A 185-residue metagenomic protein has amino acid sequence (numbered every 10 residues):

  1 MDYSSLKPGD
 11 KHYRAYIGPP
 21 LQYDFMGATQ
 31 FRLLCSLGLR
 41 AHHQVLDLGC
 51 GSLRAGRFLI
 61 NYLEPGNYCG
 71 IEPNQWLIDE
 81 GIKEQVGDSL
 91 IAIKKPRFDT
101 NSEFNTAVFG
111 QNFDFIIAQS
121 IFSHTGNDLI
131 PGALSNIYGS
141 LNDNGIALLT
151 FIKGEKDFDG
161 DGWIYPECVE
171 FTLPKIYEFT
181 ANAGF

Functional and structural regions predicted by a protein language model:
M1-L37, S52-V108, T125-G132, N136 (+1 more regions): Class I (Rossmann-like) S-adenosyl-L-methionine-dependent methyltransferase catalytic domain, capturing the SAM-binding
H42-G51: Conserved class I S-adenosyl-L-methionine
Q44, N144-I146: Short glycine-centered segments of the SAM/dcSAM-binding site in methyltransferase folds
D47, E72, D114: Acidic active-site catalytic centers that drive phospho-/nucleotidyl reactions and related ester hydrolyses
T106-I116: A short acidic, Gly/Pro-enriched loop at the edge of an enzyme's catalytic core that lines a small-molecule cofactor
F115-D128: A short SAM/SAH-binding and catalytic strip from SAM-dependent methyltransferases
